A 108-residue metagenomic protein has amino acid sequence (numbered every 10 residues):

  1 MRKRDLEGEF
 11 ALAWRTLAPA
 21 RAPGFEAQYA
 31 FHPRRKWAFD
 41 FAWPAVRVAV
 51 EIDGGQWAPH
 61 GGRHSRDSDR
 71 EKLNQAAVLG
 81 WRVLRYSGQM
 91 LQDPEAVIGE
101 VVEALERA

Functional and structural regions predicted by a protein language model:
M1-A108: Nucleic-acid endo/exonuclease domains
